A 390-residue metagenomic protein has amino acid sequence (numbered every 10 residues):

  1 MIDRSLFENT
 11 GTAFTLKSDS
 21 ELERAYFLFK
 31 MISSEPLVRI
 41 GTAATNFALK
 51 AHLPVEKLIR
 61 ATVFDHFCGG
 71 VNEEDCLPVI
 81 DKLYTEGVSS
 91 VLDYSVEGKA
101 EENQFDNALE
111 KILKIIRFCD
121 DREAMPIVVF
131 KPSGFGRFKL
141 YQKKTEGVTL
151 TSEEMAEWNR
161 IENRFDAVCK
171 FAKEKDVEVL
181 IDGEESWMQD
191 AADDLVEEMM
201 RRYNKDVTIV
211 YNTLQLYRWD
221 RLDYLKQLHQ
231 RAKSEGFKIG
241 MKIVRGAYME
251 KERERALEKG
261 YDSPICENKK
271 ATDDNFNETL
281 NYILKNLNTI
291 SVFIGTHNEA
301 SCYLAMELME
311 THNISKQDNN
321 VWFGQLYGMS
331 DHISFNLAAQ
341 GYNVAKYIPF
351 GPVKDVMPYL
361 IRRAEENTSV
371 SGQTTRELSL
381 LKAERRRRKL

Functional and structural regions predicted by a protein language model:
M1-L390: Positively charged, amphipathic and often flexible ligand-engagement surfaces
